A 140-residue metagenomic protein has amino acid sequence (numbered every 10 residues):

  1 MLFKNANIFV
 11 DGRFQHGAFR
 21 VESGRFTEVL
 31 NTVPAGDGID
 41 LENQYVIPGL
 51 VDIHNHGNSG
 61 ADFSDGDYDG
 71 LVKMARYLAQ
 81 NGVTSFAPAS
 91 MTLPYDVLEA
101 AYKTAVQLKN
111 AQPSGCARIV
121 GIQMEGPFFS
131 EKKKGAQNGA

Functional and structural regions predicted by a protein language model:
M1-F3, P34-V72, R76: Replace "His-x-His-based motif
M1-K4, I8-I47: Histidine-rich, glycine-flanked metal-binding segment
I8, V46, F63, S90 (+1 more regions): Hydrophobic pocket-lining residues within nucleotide cofactor-binding pockets
H56, V72-A101, C116-E131: Divalent metal-dependent hydrolysis catalytic cores, especially in the metallo-beta-lactamase
F63, D96-Q107: Metal-dependent catalytic neighborhoods of phosphoester/phosphodiester hydrolases
N110-C116: Short helix-capping segments at alpha-helix termini
S130-A140: Conserved phosphate-binding/catalytic loop of the ribokinase/pfkB sugar-kinase fold
